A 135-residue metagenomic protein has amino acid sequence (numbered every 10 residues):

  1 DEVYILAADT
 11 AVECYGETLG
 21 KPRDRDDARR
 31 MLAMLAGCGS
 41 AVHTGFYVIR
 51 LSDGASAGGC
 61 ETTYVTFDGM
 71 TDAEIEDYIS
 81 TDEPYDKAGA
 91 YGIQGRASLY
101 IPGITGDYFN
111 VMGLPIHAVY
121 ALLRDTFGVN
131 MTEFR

Functional and structural regions predicted by a protein language model:
D1-R135: Anionic-ligand binding patches
